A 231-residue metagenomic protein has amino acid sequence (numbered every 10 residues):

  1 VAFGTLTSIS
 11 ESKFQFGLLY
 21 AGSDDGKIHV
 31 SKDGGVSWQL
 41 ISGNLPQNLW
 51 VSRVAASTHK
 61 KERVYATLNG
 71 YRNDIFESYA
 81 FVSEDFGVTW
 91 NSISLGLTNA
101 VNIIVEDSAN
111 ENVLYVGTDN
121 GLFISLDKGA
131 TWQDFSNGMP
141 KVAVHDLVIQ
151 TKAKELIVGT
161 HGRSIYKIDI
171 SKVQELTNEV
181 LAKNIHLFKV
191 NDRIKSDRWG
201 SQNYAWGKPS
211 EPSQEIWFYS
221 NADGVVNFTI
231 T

Functional and structural regions predicted by a protein language model:
V1-Y204, E211-P212, N221: Beta-propeller blade termini and top-face loops
Q214-F218, D223-T231: Beta-strand-rich binding/interaction modules
